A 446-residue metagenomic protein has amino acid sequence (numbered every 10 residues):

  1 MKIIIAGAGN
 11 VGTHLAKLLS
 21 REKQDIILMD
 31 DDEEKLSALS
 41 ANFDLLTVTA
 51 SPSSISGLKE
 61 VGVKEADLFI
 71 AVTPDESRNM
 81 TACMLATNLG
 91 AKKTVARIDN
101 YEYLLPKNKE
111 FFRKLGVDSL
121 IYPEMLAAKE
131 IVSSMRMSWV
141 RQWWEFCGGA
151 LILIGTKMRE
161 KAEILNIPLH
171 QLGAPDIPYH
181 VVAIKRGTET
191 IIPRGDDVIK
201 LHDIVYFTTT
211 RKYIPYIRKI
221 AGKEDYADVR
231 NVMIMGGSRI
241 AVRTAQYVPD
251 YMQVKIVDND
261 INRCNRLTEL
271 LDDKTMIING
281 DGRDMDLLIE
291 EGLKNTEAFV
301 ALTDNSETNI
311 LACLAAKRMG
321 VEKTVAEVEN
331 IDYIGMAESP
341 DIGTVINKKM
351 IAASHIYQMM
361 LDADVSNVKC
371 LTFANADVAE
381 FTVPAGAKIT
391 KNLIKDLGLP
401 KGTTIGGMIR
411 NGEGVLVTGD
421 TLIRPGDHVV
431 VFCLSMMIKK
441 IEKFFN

Functional and structural regions predicted by a protein language model:
M1-N446: Cytosolic regulatory regions of ion transport systems
